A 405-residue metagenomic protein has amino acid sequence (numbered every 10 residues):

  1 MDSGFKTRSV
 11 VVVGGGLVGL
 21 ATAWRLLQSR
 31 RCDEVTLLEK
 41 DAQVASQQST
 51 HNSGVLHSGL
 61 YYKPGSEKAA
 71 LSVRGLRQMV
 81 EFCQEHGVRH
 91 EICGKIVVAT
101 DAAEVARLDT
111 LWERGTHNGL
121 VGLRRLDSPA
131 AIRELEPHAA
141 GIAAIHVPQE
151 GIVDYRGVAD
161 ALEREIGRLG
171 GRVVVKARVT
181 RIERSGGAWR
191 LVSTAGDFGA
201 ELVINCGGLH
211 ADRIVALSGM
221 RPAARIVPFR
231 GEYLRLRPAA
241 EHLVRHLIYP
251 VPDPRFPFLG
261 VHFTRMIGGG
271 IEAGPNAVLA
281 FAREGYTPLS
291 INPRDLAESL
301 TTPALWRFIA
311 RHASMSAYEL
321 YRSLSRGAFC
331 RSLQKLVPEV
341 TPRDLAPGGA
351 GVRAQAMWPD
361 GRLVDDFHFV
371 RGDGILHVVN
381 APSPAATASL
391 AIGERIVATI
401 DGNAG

Functional and structural regions predicted by a protein language model:
G4-V18, T36: Beta1/beta-strand and adjacent pyrophosphate-binding region of the FAD-binding site in flavoprotein oxidoreductases
A21, I182-N292: Flavin-dependent oxidoreductases
L27-T50: Glycine-rich FAD pyrophosphate-binding loop
G54-A131, G141, G260-V261, G270-E272 (+1 more regions): Dinucleotide-binding Rossmann-like beta1-alpha1 core, especially the glycine-rich loop that anchors the ADP
K63-R74, V98-R107, I145-E165, V174 (+2 more regions): Short beta-strand to alpha-helix junction loop
R89-A99, L126-G170, R190-S193, A313-A317 (+1 more regions): Helix-loop-beta segment of a Rossmann-like dinucleotide-binding subdomain
I145-L202, H210-R213, A388-D401: Helical element adjacent to the flavin cofactor pocket in flavoenzyme catalytic cores
P288, W306-G405: C-terminal catalytic lobe of FAD-dependent flavoproteins
